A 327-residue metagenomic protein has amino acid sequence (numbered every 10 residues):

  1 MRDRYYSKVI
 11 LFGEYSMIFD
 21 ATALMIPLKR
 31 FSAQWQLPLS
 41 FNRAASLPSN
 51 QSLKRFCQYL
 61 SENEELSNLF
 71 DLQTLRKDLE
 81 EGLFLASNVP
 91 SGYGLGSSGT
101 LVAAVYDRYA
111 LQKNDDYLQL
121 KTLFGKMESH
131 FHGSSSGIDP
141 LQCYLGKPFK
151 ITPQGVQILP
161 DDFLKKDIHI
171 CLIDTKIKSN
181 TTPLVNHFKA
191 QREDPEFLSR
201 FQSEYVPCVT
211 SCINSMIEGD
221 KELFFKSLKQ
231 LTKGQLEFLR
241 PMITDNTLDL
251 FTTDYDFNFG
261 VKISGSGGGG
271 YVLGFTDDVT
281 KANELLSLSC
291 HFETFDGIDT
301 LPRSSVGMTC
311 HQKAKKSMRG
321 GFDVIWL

Functional and structural regions predicted by a protein language model:
M1-Y93, D107-D116, G260-I263, G267-G269 (+3 more regions): ATP-binding N-lobe of GHMP and related small-molecule kinases
R2, K8, P140, P148-K150 (+2 more regions): Conserved hydrophobic/aromatic beta-strand scaffold that supports enzyme active sites
G13-E14, I18, V206-S304, M308-K313 (+1 more regions): Glycine-rich, charge-dense phosphate/pyrophosphate-binding loop(s) and the adjacent flexible "lid"/catalytic subdomain
E62-L159, A282, L286: Gly/Ser-rich oxyanion-binding loop with an adjacent helix/lid that shapes the negatively charged ligand pocket
A110, P153, T175, M216 (+1 more regions): Short beta-strand-to-loop capping motifs
D161-I213: Acyltransferase
